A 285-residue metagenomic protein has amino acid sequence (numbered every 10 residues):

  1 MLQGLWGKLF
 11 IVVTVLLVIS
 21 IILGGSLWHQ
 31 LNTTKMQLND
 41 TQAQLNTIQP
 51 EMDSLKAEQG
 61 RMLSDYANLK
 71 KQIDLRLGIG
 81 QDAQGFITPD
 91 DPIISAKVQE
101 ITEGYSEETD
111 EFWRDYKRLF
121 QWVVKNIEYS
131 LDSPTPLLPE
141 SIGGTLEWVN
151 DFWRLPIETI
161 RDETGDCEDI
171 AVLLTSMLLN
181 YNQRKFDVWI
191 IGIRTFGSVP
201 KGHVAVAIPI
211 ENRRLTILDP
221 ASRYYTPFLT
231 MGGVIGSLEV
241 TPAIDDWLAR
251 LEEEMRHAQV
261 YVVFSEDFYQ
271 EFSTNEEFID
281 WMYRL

Functional and structural regions predicted by a protein language model:
L2-L285: A structural boundary/capping signal
